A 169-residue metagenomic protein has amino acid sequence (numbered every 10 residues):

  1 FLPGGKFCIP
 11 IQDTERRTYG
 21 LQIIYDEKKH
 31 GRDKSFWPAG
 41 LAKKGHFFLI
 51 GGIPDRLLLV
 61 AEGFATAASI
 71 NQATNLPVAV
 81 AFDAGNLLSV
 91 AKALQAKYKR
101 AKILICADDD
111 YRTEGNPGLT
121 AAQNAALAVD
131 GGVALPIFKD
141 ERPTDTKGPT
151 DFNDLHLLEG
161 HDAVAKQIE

Functional and structural regions predicted by a protein language model:
F1-K99: Phosphate-handling DNA/RNA-contact segment within nucleic-acid enzymes
D55-R56, F64, A68-E169: TOPRIM fold recognition
